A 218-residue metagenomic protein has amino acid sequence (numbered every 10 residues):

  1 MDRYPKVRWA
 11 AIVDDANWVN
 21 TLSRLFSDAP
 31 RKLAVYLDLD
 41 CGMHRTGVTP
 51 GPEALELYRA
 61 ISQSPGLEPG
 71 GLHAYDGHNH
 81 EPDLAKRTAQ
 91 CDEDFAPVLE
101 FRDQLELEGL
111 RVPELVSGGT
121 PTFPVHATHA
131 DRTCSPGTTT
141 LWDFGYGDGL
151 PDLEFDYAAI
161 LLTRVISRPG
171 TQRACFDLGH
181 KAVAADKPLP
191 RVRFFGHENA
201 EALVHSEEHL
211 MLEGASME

Functional and structural regions predicted by a protein language model:
M1-L84: Active-site-proximal beta-alpha core segment in soluble small-molecule metabolic enzymes
K86-E218: Active-site anion/phosphate-binding pocket segments in diverse small-molecule metabolic enzymes
